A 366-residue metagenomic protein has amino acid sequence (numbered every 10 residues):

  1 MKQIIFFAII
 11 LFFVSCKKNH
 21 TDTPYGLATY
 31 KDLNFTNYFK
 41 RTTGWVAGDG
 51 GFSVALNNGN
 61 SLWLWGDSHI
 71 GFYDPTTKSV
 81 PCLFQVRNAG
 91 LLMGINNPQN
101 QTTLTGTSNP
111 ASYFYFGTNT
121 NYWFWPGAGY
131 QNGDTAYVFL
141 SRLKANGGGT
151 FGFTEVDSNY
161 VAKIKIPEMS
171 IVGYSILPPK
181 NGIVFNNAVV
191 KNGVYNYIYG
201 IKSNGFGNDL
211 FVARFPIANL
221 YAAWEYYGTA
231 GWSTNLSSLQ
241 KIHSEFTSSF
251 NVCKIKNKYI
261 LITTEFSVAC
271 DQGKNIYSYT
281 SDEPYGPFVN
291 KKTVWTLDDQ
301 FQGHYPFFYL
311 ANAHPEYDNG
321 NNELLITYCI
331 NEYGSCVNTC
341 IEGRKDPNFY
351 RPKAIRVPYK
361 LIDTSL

Functional and structural regions predicted by a protein language model:
M1-I4: Positively charged n-region of N-terminal signal peptides that target proteins for export
F12-S15: C-terminal motif of bacterial Sec signal peptides marking the signal peptidase cleavage site
N19-G44, L56-Y122, Q131-K180, G200-E245 (+3 more regions): Beta-rich carbohydrate-recognition and catalytic domains
D49-F52, A111-Y130, F185-V189, S248-N251 (+1 more regions): Beta-propeller and closely related beta-sheet repeat lectin domains
F52, T264, Y305-C329: C-terminal structured interaction module
N181-A188, Y195-I198: Extended, non-transmembrane interaction/recognition domains
